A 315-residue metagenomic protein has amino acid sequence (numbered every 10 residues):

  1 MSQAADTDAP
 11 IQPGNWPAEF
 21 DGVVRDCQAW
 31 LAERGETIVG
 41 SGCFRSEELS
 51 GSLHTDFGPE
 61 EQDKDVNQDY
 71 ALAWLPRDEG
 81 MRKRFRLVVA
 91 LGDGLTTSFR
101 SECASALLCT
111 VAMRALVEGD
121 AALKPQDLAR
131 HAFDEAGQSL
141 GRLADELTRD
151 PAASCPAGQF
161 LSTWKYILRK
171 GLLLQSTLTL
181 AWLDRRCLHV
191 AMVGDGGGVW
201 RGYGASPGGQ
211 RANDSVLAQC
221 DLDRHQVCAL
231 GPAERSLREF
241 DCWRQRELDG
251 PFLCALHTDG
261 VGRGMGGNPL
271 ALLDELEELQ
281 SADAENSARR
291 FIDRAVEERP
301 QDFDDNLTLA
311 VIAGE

Functional and structural regions predicted by a protein language model:
S2-R25, G231-E315: C-terminal catalytic subdomain
Q3-V117, G196, R235-R246, D304: N-terminal entry segment of metal-dependent catalytic domains or homologous docking segments
S50-D65, P151-G171, Q175-S176, W200-D249 (+1 more regions): PP2C/PPM family metal-dependent serine/threonine protein phosphatase catalytic domain, recognizing the conserved
W74-R77, W200-A205, V311-E315: Short beta-strand-to-coil "C-cap" segments at the C-terminal boundary of structured domains/repeats, marking
V89-D93, A191-V193, A255-H257: Short hydrophobic beta-strand that contains or immediately precedes a catalytic carboxylate
S98-S101, H189-A191, W200-G202, G264-G266: Short helix/loop capping segments that flank catalytic or ligand/cofactor-binding pockets
V111-A152, L273-R299: Helix-loop-helix
L123-W200, E239-L248, Q301-D304, L309-I312: Catalytic core of PPM/PP2C metal-dependent serine/threonine phosphatase domains
